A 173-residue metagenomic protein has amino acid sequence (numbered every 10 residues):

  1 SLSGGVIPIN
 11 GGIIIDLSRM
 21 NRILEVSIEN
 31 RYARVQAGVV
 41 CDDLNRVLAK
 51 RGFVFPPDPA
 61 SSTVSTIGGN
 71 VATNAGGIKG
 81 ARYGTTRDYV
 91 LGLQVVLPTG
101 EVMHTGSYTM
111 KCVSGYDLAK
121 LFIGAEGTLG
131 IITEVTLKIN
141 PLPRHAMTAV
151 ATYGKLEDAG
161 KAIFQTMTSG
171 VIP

Functional and structural regions predicted by a protein language model:
S1-M20, V35: Glycine-rich N-terminal segment of FAD-binding domains in flavoprotein oxidoreductases, spanning the beta-loop-helix
R22-V26, Y32-P173: FAD-binding subdomain of flavoenzyme oxidoreductases
